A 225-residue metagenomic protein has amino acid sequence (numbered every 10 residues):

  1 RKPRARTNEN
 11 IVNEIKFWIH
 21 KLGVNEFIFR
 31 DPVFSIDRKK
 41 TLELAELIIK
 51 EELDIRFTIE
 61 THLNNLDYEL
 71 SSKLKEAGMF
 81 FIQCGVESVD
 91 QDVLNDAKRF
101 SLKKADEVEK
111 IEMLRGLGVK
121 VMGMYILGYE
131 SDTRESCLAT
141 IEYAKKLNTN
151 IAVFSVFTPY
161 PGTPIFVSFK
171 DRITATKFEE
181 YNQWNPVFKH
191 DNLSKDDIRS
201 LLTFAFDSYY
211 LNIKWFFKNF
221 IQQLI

Functional and structural regions predicted by a protein language model:
R1-M122, Y129, E142: Radical SAM [4Fe-4S] cluster-binding motif and immediate context
N8, R38, R134, S194-R199: Generic detection of long, well-ordered alpha-helical segments
D31, M124, Q183-N185: Short, solvent-exposed beta-strand edge segments and adjacent coil->beta transition regions
M124-Y125, F154: A short glycine-rich, hydrophobically flanked beta-strand micro-motif that places a catalytic Asp/Glu for divalent metal
S131-C137: Active-site glycine- and acidic-residue-rich loops that bind and position anionic ligands or nucleotide-like cofactors
L138, E142-F154, T158-I225: C-terminal accessory regions of radical SAM enzymes
